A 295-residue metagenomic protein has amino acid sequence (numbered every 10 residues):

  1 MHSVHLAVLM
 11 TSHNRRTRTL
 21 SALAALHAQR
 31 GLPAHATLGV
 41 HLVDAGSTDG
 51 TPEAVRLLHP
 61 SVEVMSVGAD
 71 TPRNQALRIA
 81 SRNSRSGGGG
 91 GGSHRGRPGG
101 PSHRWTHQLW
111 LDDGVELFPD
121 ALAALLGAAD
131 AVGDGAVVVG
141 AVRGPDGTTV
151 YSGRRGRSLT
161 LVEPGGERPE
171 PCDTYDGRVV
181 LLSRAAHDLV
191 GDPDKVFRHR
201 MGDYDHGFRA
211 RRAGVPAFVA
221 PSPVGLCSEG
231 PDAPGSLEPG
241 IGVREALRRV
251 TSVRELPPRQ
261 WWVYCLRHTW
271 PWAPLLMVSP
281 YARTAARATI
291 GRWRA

Functional and structural regions predicted by a protein language model:
R15-Q29: Short, well-formed alpha-helical segments that are part of the catalytic scaffolds of diverse glycosyltransferases
D44-E53: A conserved acidic beta->alpha catalytic loop
V67-G88, G92-G100: Glycine-rich, basic loop-to-helix element that forms the pyrophosphate-binding segment of sugar-nucleotide handling
H103-E116: Short beta-strand-to-loop acidic/aromatic patch adjacent to the donor-nucleotide binding site
E116-S152: Conserved donor NDP-sugar-binding/catalytic core segment of glycosyltransferases
L161-L182, R249: A recurrent flexible, glycine/aromatic-enriched loop bordering the glycosyltransferase active site that acts as
V180, A185-V190, V196-P223: A short, conserved alpha-helix in the catalytic core of glycosyltransferases
D232-A233, L237-A295: Non-catalytic, C-terminal membrane-associated alpha-helical segments of glycosyltransferases
